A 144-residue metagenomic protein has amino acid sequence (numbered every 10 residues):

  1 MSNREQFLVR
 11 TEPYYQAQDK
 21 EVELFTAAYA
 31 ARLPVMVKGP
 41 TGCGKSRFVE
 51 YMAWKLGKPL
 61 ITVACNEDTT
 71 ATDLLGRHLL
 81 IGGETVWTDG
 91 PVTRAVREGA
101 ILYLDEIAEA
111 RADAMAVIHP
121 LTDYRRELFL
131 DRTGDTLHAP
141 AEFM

Functional and structural regions predicted by a protein language model:
M1-M144: AAA+ P-loop NTPase catalytic core and its hallmark functional loops
